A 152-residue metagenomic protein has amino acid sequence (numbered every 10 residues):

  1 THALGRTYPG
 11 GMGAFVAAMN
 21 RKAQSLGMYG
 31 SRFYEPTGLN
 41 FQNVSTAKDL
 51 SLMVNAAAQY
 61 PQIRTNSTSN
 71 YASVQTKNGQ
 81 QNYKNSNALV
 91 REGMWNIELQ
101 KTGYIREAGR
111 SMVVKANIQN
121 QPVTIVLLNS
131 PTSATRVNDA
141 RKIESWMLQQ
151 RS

Functional and structural regions predicted by a protein language model:
T1-A3: Acidic/histidine-rich, surface-exposed loop or edge segments in extracytoplasmic proteins
R6, G10-S152: Penicillin-recognizing serine hydrolase domain
